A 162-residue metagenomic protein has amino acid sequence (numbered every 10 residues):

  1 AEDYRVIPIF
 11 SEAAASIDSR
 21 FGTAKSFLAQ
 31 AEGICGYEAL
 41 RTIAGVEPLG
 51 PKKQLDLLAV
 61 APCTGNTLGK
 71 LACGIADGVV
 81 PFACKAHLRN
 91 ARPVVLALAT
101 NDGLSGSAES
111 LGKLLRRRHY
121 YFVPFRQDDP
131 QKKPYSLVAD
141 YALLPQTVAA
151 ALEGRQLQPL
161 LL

Functional and structural regions predicted by a protein language model:
A1-G78, F82-V94, N101-L162: A cross-family phosphate/adenosyl-ligand binding-site feature
